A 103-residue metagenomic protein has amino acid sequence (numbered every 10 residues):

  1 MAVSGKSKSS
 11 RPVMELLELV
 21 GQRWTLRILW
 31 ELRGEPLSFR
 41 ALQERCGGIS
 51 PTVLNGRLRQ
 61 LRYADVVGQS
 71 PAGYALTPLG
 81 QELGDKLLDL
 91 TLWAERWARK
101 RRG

Functional and structural regions predicted by a protein language model:
A2, K6-V53, A64-G68, A75-Q81: N-terminal helix-turn-helix DNA-binding core of bacterial DNA-binding proteins
S10-P12, W30, E82-G103: Amphipathic alpha-helical dimerization/coiled-coil segments that flank or bridge DNA-binding/regulatory modules
R40-A41, L54, L92, R102: Short linear functional motifs in flexible/disordered or boundary regions
L58-R59: Short, hydrophobic-biased segments on the C-terminal half of alpha helices that form "recognition helices"
Y63-A64, R96: Hydrophobic transmembrane alpha-helix bundles
